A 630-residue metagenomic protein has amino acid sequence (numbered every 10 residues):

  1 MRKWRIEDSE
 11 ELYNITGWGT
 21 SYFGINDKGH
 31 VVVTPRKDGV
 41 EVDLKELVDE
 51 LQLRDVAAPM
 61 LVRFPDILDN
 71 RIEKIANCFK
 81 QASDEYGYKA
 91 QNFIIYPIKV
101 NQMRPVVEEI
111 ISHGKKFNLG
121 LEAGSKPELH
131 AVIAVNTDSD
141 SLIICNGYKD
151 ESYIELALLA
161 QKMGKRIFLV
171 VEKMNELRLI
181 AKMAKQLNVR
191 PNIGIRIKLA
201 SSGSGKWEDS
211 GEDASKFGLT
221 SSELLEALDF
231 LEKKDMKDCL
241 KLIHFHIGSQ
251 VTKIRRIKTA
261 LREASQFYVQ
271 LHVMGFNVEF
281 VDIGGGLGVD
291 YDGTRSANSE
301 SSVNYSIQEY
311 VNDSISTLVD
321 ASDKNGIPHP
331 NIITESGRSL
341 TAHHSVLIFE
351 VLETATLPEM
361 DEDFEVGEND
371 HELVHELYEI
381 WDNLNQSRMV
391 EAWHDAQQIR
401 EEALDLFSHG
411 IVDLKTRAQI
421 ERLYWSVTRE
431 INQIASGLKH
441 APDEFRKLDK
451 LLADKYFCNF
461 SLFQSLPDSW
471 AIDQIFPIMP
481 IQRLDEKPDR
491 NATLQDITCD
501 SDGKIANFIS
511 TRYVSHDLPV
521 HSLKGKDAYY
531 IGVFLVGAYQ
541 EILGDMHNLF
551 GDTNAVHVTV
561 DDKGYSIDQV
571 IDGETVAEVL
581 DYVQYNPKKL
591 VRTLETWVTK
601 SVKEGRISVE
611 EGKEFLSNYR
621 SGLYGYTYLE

Functional and structural regions predicted by a protein language model:
M1-V31: Charged, compositionally biased N-terminal leader segments and the immediate start of the first structured element
E7-S9, E73-Q81, R104-E109, L129-H130 (+5 more regions): Short alpha-helical segments and helix-capping/turn motifs at coil-helix boundaries
T20, I25-Q102: Low-complexity, highly charged intrinsically disordered N-terminal segments that act as targeting/localization
H30, D38, I67, N101-M103 (+15 more regions): Short, glycine-/Ser/Thr-/acidic-enriched flexible segments
A58, V62, D84-K89, M274-V278 (+1 more regions): Flexible, glycine/charged-enriched surface loops at secondary-structure junctions
D66-K74, E226, E263, D313: A non-catalytic, amphipathic alpha-helix used as a structural packing/dimerization or gating element in enzyme scaffolds
G87-F280, L287-V289, G293, N304-E309 (+1 more regions): Active-site-proximal beta-alpha core segment in soluble small-molecule metabolic enzymes
Y305, D313-I315, V319-E630: Charged (often Lys/Glu-rich) extended helix/loop segments that serve as interaction or gating elements
